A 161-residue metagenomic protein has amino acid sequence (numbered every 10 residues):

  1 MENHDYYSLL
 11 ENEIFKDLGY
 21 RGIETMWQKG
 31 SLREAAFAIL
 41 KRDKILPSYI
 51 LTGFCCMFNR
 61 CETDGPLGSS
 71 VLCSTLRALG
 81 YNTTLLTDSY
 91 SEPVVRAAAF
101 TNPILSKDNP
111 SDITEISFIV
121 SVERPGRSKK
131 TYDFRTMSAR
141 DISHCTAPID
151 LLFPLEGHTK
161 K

Functional and structural regions predicted by a protein language model:
M1-P47: Positively charged, low-complexity intrinsically disordered leader regions
P47, N82-T84, K160: Residues at the starts of beta-strands that form the adenosine-phosphate
P47-S48, T52-L67: Short, glycine-rich nucleotide/cofactor-binding loops
F54-C56, S89-P93: Acidic, glycine-rich active-site loops and adjacent beta-strand->loop/helix elements that engage anionic groups
E62-G80: Histidine-anchored nucleotide/phosphate-binding helix
G80-Y90: Short internal beta-strands
V94-L155: An acidic, phosphate/nucleotide-engaging active-site surface
L155-K161: Long, contiguous domain-sized segments
